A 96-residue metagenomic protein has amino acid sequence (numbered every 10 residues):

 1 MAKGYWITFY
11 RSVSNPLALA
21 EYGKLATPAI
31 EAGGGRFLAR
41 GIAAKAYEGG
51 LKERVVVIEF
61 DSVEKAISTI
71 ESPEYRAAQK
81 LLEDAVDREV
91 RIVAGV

Functional and structural regions predicted by a protein language model:
M1-R54, F60-E71, A94-V96: Short S/T/G/P-rich N-terminal loop/turn motif that feeds into the first structured element of a domain
V63-R91: C-terminal structural segments of small proteins and small subunits
